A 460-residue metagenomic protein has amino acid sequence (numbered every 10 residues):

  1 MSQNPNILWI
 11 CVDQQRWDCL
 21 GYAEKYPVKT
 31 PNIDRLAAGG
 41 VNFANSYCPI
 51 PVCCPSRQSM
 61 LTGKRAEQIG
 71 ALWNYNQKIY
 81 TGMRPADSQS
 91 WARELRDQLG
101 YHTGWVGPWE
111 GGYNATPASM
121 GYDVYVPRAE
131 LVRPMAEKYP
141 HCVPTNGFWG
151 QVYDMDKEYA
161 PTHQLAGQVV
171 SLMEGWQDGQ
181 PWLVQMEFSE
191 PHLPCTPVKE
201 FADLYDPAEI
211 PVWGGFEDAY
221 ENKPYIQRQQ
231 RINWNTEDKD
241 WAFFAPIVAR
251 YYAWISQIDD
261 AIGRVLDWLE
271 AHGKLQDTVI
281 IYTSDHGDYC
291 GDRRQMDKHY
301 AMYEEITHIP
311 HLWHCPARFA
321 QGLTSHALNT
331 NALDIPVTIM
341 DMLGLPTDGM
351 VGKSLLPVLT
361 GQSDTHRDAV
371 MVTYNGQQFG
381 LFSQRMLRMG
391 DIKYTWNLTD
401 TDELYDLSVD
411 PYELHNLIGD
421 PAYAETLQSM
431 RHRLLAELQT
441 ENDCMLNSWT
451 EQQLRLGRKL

Functional and structural regions predicted by a protein language model:
M1-N397, D402, P411-H432, M445 (+1 more regions): Formylglycine-dependent sulfatase
Y405: Extracellular C-type lectin-like domains
L435-N447: C-terminal "closing" transmembrane helix and its immediate cytosolic amphipathic cap in multi-pass membrane proteins
